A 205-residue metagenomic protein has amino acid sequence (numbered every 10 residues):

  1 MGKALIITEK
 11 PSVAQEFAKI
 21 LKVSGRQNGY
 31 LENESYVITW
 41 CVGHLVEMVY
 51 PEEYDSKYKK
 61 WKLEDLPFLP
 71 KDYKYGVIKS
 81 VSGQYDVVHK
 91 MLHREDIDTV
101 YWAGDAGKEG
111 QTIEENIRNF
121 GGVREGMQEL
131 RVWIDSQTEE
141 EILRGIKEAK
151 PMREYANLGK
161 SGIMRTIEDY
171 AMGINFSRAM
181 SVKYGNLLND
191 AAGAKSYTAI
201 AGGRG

Functional and structural regions predicted by a protein language model:
M1-K183, R204-G205: Intrinsically disordered, low-complexity regulatory segments
S181-G205: Charge-patterned, long linear interaction tracts outside catalytic cores
